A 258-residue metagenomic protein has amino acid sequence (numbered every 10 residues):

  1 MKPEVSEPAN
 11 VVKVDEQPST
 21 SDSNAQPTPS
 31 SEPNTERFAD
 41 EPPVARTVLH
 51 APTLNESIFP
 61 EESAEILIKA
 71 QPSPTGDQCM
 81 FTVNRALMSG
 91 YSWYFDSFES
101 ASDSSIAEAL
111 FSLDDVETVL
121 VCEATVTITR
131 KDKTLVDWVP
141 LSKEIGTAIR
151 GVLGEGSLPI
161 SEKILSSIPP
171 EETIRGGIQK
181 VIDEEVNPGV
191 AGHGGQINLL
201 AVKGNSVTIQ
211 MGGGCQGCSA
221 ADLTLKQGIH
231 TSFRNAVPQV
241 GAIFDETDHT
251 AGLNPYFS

Functional and structural regions predicted by a protein language model:
M1-S258: Domain-level signature for proteins that mediate thiol-based redox and metal-cofactor handling
